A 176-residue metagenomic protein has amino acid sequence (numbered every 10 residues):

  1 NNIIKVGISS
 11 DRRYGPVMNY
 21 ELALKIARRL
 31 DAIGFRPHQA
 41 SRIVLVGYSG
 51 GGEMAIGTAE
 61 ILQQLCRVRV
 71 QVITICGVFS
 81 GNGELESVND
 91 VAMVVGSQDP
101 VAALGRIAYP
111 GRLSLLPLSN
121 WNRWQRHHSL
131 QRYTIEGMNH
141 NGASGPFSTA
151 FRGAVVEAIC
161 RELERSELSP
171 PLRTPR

Functional and structural regions predicted by a protein language model:
N1-Q39, H140-N141, T149, G153: Active-site catalytic motif of lipid deacylating hydrolases and related acyltransferases
A32-H38, Q63-L65, G83: Surface-exposed acidic, glycine-flexible loop patches that form ligand/cofactor-binding and adhesion interfaces
Q39-R42, V68, N89: Short coil/turn segments at beta-strand junctions that form active-site/ligand-binding loops
V46-G51, A55: Gly/Ala-rich beta-loop-alpha elbow adjacent to hydrolase catalytic centers
I56-Q63: Short glycine-enriched nucleophile-adjacent loop and the immediately C-terminal alpha-helix near the catalytic center
I73-G81, G96-P100: Active-site nucleophile loop of the alpha/beta-hydrolase fold
E86-R176: Lipolytic serine-hydrolase domain surface
